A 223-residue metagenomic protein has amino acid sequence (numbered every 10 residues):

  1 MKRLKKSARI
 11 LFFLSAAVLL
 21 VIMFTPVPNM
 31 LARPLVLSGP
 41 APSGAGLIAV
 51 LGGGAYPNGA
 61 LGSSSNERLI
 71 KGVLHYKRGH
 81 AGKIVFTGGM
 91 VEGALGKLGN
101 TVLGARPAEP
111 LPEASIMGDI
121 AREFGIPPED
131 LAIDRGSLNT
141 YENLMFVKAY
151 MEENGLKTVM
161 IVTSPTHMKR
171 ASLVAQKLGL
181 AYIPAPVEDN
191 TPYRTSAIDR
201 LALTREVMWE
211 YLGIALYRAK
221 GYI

Functional and structural regions predicted by a protein language model:
M1-P42: N-terminal membrane-anchoring alpha-helices
K2-K6, S65, H167, V207: Short alpha-helical segments used as structural interaction elements across diverse proteins
I10-L11, T166-L173, Y217-I223: Electropositive, surface-exposed helix/loop patches at the edges of structured domains that serve as adaptable
V27-L201: A structural signal for short, hydrophobic/glycine-enriched beta-strand patches
M30-L35, R200-I223: A transmembrane-helix-recognition feature enriched in membrane-embedded lipid enzymes and envelope glyco-/phospholipid
